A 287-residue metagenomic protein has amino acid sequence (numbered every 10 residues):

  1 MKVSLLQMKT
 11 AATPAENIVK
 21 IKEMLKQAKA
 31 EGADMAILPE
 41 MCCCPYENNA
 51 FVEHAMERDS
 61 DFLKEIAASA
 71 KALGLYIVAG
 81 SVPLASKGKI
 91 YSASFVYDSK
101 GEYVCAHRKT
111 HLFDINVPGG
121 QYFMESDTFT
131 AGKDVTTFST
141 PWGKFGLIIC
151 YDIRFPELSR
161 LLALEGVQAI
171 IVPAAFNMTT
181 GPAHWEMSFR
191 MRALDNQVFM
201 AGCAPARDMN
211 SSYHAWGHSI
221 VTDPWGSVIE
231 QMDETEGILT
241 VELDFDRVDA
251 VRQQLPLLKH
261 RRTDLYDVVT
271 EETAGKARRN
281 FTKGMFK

Functional and structural regions predicted by a protein language model:
M1-S4: Extreme N-terminal starter segment of soluble prokaryotic enzymes
L6, H54, H107, F138 (+3 more regions): Hydrophobic residues at beta-strand termini and immediately following loops that shape nucleotide-binding pockets
Q7-T13: Short polar catalytic/cofactor-binding loops
P14-A15, E23-K100, A106, I115 (+1 more regions): Cys-nucleophile CN-hydrolase/nitrilase-fold catalytic domain and related Cys-dependent amidase chemistry that acts on
E16-K26, R154-R160: Short, acidic/polar
R58-V78, K144, I153-E242: CN hydrolase (nitrilase-like) catalytic-core segments centered on the catalytic cysteine and neighboring Lys/Glu
A85-E165, M178-M187, M191, L255-L257: Active-site catalytic loop in hydrolytic enzyme cores
D249-K287: A short C-terminal boundary segment appended to hydrolase-like catalytic domains
